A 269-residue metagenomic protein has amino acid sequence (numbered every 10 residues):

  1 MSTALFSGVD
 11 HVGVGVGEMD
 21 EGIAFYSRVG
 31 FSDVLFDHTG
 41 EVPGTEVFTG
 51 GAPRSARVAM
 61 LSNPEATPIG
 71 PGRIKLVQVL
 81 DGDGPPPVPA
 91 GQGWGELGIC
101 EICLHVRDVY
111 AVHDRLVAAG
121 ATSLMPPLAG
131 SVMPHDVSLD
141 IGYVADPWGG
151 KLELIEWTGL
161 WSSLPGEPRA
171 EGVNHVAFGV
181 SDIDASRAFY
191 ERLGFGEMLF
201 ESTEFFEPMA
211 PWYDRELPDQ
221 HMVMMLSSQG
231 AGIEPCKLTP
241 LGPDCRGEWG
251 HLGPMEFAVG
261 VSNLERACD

Functional and structural regions predicted by a protein language model:
M1-I23, L35, L97-L104, I155-A188 (+2 more regions): N-terminal beta-strand motif that seeds the catalytic metal site of vicinal oxygen chelate
S7-G17, R57-L116, L139-A145, G172-S181 (+2 more regions): Vicinal oxygen chelate
G15-G70, A111, A118, V132-S138 (+2 more regions): Core segments of cupin and vicinal oxygen chelate
V42-V47, D83-P89, V132, G159-L164 (+2 more regions): A short, acidic/glycine-rich surface segment
T49-G51, G91-G93, G166-E167, D214 (+1 more regions): Short consensus segments that form the blades of beta-propeller domains, in both extracellular/periplasmic
V106-G159: Extended, hydrophobic interaction surfaces within ordered domains
E201, K237-L238: Long, histidine/aromatic-enriched segments associated with O2/redox biology
